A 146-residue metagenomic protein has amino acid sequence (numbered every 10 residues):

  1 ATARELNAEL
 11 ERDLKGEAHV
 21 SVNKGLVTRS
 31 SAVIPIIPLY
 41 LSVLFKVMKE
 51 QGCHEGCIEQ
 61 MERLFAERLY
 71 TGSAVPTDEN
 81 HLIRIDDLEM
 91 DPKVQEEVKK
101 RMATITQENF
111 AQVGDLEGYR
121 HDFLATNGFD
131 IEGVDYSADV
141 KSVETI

Functional and structural regions predicted by a protein language model:
A1: Conserved Rossmann-fold NAD(P)-dependent oxidoreductase catalytic core, especially the SDR/UDP-sugar
E5-H81: SDR active-site lid
V43-V47, R101-M102, R120: Generic hydrophobic, helix-prone segments enriched in Leu/Val/Ile
A74-V113: Long, charge-rich alpha-helical interaction segments
E108-I146: C-terminal non-catalytic accessory extensions
